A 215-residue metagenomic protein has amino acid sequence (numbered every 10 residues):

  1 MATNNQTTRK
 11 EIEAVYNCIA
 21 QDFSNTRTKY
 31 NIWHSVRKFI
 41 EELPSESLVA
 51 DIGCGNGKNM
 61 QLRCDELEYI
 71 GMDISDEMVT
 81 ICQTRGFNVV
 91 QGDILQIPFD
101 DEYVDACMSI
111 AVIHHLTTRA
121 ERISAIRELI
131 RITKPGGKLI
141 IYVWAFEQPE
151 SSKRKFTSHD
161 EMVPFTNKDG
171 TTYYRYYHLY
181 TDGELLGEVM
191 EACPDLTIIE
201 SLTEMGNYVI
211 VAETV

Functional and structural regions predicted by a protein language model:
M1-A50, G55-Q96, A120, K138-V215: Class I (Rossmann-like) S-adenosyl-L-methionine-dependent methyltransferase catalytic domain, capturing the SAM-binding
D105, R122: Functionally critical, cavity-lining and gating residues within the transmembrane helices of 12-TM secondary
M108: A conserved beta-strand element that flanks and buttresses the S-adenosyl-L-methionine
A111-H115: Short catalytic micro-motifs in class I SAM-dependent methyltransferases
I123-P135: A short glycine-rich, Lys/Arg-flanked "PGG" loop and its adjoining helix->strand segment in the class I
